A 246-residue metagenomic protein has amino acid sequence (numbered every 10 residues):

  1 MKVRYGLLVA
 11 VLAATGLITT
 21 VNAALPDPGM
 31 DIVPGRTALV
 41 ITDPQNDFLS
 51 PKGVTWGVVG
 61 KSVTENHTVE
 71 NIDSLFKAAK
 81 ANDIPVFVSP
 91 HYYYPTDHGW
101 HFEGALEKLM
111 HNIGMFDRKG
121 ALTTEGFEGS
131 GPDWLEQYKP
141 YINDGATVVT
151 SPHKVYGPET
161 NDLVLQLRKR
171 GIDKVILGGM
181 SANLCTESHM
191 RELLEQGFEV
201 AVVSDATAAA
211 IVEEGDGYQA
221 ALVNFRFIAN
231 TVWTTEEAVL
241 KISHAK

Functional and structural regions predicted by a protein language model:
M1-L8: Bacterial N-terminal signal peptides that target proteins for export
V9-L17: Bacterial N-terminal signal peptides
A23-A38, D47, E65, S74 (+3 more regions): Active-site-adjacent betaalpha module
V40-T42: Short hydrophobic beta-strand that contains or immediately precedes a catalytic carboxylate
L49-E65: Acidic/histidine-rich helix-loop elements that form or flank divalent-metal/phosphate-binding sites at the catalytic
T68-V69: Glycine-rich loop(s) and the adjacent beta-strand/alpha-helix scaffold that form part
I84-H91, V203: Short beta-strand segments at enzyme active-site cores
Y94-H98: Short catalytic/ligand-binding loop motif for oxyanion handling, primarily in non-cytosolic enzymes, centered on
